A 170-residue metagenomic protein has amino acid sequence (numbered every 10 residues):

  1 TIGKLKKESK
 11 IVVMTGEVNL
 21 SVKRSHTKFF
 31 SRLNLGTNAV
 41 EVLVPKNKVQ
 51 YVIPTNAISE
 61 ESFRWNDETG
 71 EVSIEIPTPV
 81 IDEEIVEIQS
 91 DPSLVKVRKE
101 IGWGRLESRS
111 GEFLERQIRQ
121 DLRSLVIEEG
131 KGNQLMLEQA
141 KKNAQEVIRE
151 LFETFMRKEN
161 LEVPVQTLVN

Functional and structural regions predicted by a protein language model:
T1-N170: Domain-level marker for long, solvent-exposed, non-transmembrane regions
